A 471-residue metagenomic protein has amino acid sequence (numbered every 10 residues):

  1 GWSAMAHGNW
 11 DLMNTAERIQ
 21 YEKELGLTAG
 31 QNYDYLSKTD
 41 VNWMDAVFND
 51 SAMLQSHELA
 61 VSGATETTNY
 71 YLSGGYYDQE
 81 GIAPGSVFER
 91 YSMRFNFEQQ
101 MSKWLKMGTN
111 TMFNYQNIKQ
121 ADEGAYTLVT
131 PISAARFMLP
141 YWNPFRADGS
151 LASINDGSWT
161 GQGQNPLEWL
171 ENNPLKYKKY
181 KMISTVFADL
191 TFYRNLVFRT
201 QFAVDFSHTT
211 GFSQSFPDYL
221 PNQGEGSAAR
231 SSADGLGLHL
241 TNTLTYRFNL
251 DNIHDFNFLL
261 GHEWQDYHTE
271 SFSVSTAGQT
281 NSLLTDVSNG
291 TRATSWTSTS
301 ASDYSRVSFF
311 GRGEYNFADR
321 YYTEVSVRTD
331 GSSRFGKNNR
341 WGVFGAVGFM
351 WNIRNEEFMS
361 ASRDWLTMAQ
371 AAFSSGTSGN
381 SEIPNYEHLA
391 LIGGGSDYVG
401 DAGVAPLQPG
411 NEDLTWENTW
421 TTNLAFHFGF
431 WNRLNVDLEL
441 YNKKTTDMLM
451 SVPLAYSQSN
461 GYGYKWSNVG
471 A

Functional and structural regions predicted by a protein language model:
G1-D40, G81-F88, S92, N96-I183 (+6 more regions): Surface-exposed loop/interface segments of Gram-negative outer-membrane beta-barrel transport/assembly proteins
H57-G63, V307-F317: Structured alpha-helical segments in the cores of large, soluble enzyme domains
Y70, G311-V327: Short, contiguous hydrophobic alpha-helices characteristic of membrane insertion segments
G74-E80, T323-S332, F373-S375: Transmembrane beta-strand segments that form the barrel wall of outer-membrane beta-barrel proteins
K337-W341: Short glycine/threonine-rich loop-to-helix capping motif typified by GTGT followed within a few residues by an Asp-Pro
V347-M350: Outer-membrane beta-barrel "beta-signal"
